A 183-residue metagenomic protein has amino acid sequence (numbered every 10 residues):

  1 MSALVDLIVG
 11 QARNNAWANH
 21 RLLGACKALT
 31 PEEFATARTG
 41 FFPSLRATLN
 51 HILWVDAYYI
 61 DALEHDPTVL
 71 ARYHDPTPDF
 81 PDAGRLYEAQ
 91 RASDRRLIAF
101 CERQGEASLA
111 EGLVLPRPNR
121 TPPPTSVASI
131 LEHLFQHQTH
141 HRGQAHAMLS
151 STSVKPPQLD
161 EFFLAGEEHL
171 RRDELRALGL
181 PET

Functional and structural regions predicted by a protein language model:
M1-S2: Alpha-helical membrane insertion/targeting regions
V9-G24, A28-P76, R117-T183: Short, contiguous alpha-helical
T68-E111: Helix-adjacent hinge/juxtasegments
L113-L115: Short acidic-hydrophobic surface loop/beta-edge motif
